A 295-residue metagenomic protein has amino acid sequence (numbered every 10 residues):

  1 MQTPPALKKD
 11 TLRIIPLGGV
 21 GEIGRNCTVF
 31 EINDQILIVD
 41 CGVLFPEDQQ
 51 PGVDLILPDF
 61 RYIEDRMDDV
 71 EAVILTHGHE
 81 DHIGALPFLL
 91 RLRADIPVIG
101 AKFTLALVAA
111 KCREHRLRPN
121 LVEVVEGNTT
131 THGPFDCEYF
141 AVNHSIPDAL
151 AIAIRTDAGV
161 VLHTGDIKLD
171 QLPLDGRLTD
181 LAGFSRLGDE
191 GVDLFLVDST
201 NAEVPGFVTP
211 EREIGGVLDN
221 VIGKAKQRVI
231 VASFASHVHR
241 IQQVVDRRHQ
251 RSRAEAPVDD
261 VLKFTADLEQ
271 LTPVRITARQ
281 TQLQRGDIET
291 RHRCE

Functional and structural regions predicted by a protein language model:
M1-I74, H79-V245, E255, A266 (+1 more regions): His/Asp/Glu-rich metal-coordinating catalytic cores of metallo-dependent phosphodiesterases/hydrolases acting on
H249-E295: N-terminal low-complexity segments that are often proline-rich with Ser/Thr-Pro
